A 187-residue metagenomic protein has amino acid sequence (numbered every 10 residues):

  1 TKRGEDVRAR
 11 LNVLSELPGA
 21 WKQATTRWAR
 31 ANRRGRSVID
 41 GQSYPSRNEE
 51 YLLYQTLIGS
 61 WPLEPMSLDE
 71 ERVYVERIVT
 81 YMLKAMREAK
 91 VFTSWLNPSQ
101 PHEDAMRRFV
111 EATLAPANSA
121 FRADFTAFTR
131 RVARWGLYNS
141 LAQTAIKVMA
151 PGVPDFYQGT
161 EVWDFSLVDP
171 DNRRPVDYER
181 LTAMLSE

Functional and structural regions predicted by a protein language model:
T1-E187: Catalytic cores of glycan-processing enzymes that make or break glycosidic bonds
